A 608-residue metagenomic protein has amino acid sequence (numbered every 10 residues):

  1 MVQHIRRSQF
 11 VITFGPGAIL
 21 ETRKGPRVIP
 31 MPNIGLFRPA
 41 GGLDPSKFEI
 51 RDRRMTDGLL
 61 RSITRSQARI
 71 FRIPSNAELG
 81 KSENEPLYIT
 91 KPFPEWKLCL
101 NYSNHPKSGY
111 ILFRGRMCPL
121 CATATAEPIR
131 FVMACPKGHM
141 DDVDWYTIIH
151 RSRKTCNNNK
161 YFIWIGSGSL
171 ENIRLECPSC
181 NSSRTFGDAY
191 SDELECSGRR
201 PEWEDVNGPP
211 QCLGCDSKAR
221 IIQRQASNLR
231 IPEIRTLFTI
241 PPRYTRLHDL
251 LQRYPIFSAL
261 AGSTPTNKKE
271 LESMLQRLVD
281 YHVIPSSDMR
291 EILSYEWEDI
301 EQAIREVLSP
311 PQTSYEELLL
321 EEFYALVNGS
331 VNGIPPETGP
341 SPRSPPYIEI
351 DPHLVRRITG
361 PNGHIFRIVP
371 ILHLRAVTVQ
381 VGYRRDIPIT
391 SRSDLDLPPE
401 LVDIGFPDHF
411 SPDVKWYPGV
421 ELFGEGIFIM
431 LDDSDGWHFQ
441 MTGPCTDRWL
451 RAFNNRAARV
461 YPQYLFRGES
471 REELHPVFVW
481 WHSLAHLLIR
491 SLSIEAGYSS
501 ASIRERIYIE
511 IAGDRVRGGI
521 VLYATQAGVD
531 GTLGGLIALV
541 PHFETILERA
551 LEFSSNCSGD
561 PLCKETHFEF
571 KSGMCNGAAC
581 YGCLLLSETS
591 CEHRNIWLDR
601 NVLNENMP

Functional and structural regions predicted by a protein language model:
M1-R153, N158-G166, E171, R200 (+2 more regions): Extended, well-ordered protein cores
I173-E176, N181-F186: Extended charged low-complexity segments that act as oligomerization/scaffolding linkers
S191-E195, T525: Short loop/turn motifs enriched for small/polar and acidic residues
